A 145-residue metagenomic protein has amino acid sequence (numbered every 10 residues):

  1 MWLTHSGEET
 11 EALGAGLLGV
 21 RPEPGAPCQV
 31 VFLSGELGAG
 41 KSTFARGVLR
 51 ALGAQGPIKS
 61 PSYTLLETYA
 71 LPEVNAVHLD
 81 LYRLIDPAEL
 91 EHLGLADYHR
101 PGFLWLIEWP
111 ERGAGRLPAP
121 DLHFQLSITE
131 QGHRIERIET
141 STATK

Functional and structural regions predicted by a protein language model:
M1-L17: N-terminal pre-Walker A segment at the start of P-loop NTPase domains
G19-C28: Phosphate-binding P-loop
V30-F32: Short hydrophobic/aromatic beta-strand immediately N-terminal to the Walker A/P-loop
S34-E36: P-loop (Walker A) phosphate-binding loop of NTP-binding proteins
K41: Conserved lysine of the Walker
R50, I85-K145: Short phosphate-coordinating micro-motif centered on Lys-Gly-acidic
A54-Y69: Short beta-strand-centered segment that lines the nucleotide-binding/catalytic pocket of NTP-utilizing
